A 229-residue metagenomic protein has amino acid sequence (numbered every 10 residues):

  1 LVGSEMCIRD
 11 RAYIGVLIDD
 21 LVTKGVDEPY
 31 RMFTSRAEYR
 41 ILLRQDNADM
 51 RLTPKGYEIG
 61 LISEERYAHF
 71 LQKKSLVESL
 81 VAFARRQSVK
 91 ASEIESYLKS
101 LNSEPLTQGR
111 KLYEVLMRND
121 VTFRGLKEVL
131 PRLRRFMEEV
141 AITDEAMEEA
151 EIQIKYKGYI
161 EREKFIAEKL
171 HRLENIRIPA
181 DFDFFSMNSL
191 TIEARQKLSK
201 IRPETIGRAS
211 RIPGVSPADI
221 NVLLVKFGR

Functional and structural regions predicted by a protein language model:
L1-I8: Short, small-residue-biased leader/transition segments that mark boundaries at the very start of proteins
D10-L43, P54: A structural-propensity feature for long, helix-poor, extended segments
R36, L42, A48, T53-E58 (+2 more regions): Extended, charge-enriched "interface" segments that sit outside catalytic cores
